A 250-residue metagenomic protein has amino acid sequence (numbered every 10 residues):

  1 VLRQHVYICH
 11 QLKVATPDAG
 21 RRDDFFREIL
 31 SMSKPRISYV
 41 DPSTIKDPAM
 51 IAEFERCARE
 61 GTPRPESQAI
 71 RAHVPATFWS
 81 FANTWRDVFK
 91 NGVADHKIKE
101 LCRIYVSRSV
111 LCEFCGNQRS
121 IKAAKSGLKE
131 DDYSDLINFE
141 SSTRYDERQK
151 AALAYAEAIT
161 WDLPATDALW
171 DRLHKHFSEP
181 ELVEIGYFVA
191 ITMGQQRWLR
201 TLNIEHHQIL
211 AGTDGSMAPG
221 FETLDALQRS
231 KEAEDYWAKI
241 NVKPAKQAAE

Functional and structural regions predicted by a protein language model:
D24-H96, A124, M217-E250: Mobile cap/lid helix-loop segments that border enzyme active or cofactor-binding sites and regulate substrate access
R71, W85, L101-V106, L136-I137 (+2 more regions): Short alpha-helical scaffolding segments that buttress acidic/His motifs in well-ordered protein cores
K99-S120, T192: Short, thiol/selenol-centered motifs that function as redox-active sites or metal-ligating centers
G116-D135: Iron-sulfur (Fe-S) cluster-binding segments and ferredoxin-like electron-carrier domains, especially [2Fe-2S]
L136-E147: Acidic/His metal-coordination segments adjacent to aromatic residues that form catalytic metal sites in metalloenzymes
R148-F188: Acidic/histidine-rich alpha-helical segments that form the ligand environment of transition-metal centers
E179-S230: Preference for long, well-ordered alpha-helical segments
